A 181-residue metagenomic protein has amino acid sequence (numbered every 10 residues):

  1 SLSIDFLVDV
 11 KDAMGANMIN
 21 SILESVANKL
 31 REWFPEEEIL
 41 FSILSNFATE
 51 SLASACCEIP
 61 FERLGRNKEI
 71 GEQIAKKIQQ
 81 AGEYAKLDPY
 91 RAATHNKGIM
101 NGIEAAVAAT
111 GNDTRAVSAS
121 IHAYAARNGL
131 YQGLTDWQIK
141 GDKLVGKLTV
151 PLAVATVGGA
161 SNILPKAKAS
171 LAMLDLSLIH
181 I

Functional and structural regions predicted by a protein language model:
S1-F6: Short, conserved phosphate-binding/catalytic loop or strand-edge motifs used in phosphoryl-/nucleotidyl-transfer
K11: A domain-level signal for the structural core that forms small-molecule/cofactor-binding pockets and catalytic centers
M14, I19-G159: Glycine-rich anion/phosphate-binding loop at the beta-strand->alpha-helix junction
S25-A27, S170-M173: Short, well-ordered amphipathic alpha-helical segments that serve as non-catalytic structural scaffolds within diverse
P151-A155, L171-L176: Short beta-alpha connecting loops at secondary-structure transitions that line or flank enzyme active sites
I179-I181: Conserved small/polar residues in nucleotide/adenosyl-binding loops
